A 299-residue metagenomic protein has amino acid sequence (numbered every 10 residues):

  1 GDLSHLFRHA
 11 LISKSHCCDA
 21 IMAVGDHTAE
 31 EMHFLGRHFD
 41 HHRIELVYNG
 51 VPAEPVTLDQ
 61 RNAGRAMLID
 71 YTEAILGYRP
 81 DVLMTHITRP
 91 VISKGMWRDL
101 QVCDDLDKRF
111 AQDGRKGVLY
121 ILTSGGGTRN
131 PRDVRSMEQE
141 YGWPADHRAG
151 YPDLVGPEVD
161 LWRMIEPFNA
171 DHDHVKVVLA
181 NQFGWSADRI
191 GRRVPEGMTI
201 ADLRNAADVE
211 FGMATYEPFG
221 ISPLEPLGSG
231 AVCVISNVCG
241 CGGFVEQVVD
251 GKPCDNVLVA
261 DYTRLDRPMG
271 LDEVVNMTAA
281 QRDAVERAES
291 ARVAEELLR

Functional and structural regions predicted by a protein language model:
G1-R299: Catalytic cores of nucleotide-sugar-dependent glycosyltransferases that transfer UDP/GDP/TDP-activated
